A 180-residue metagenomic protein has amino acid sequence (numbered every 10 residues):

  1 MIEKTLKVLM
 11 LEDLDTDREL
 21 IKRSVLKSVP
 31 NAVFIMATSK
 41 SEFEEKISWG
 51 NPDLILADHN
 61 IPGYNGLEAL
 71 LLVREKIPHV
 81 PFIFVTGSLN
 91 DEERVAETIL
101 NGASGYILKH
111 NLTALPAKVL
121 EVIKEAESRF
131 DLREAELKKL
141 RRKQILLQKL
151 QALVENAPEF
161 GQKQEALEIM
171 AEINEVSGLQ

Functional and structural regions predicted by a protein language model:
E3-T16, I21-V25, M36, I55: Conserved acidic segment of CheY-like receiver
M36-L54: Acidic, metal-coordinating helix/loop segments flanking the phosphotransfer/catalytic sites of two-component signaling
D58: Active-site residues of response regulator receiver
L67-H79: Short amphipathic alpha-helix used as the core "switch/output" element in two-component signaling
E68, L89-L108: Alpha4 helix (beta4-alpha4-beta5 surface) of REC/receiver domains from two-component response regulators
H79-E92: A short, hydrophobic beta-strand element within the central beta-sheet of small alpha/beta folds
N111, L115-R129: Receiver (REC) domain switch/output surface
E134-Q180: C-terminal output/effector regions of signal-responsive regulators
